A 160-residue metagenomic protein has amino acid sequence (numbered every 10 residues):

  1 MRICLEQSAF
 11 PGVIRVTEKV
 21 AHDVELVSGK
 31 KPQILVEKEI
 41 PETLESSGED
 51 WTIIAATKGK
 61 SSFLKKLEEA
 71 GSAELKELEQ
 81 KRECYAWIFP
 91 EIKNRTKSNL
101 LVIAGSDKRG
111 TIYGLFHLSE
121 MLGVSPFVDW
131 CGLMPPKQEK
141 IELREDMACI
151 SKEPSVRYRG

Functional and structural regions predicted by a protein language model:
M1-S151: Contiguous, structured surface segment used for ligand recognition
C149-G160: N-terminal small/glycine-rich loop or linker at the start of catalytic domains across soluble metabolic enzymes
